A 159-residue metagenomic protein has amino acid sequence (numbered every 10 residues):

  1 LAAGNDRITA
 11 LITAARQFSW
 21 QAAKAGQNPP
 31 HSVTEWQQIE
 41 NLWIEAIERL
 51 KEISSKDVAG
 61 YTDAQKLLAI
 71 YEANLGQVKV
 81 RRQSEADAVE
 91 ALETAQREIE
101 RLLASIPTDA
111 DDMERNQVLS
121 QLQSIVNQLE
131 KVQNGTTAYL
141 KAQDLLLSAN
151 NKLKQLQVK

Functional and structural regions predicted by a protein language model:
L1-R49, S55-L119, N134, A138-K159: Amphipathic alpha-helical assembly segments used for oligomerization, scaffolding, or translocation
